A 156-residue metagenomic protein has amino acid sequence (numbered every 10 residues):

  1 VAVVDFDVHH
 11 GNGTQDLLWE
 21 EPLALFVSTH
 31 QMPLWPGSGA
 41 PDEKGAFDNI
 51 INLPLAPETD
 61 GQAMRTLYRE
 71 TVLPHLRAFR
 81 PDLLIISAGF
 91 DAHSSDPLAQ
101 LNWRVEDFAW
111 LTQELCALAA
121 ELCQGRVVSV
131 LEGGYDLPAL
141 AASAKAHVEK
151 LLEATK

Functional and structural regions predicted by a protein language model:
V1-E121, V148-L152: Conserved alpha-helical scaffold segments that buttress catalytic/binding sites
D82-L83, R126-V128: Residue-level preference for the first positions of well-ordered beta-strands
H93-D96, R126, D136-L140: Short active-site-adjacent structural elements
Y135-K156: C-terminal active-site-proximal or functional interface alpha/beta core segments in diverse enzymes
